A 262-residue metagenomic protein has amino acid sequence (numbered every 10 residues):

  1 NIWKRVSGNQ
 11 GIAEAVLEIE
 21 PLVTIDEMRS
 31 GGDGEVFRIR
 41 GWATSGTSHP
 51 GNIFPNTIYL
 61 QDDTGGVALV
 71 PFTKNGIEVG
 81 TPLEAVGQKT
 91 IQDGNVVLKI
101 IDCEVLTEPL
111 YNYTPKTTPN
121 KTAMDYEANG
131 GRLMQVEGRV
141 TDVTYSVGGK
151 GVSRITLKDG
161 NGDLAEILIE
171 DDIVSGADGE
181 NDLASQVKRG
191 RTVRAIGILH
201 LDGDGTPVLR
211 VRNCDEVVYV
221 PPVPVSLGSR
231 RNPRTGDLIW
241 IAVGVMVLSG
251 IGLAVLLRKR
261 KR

Functional and structural regions predicted by a protein language model:
W3-G236: OB-fold nucleic-acid-binding modules
A242, V247-R262: C-terminal membrane-anchoring or membrane-association module
